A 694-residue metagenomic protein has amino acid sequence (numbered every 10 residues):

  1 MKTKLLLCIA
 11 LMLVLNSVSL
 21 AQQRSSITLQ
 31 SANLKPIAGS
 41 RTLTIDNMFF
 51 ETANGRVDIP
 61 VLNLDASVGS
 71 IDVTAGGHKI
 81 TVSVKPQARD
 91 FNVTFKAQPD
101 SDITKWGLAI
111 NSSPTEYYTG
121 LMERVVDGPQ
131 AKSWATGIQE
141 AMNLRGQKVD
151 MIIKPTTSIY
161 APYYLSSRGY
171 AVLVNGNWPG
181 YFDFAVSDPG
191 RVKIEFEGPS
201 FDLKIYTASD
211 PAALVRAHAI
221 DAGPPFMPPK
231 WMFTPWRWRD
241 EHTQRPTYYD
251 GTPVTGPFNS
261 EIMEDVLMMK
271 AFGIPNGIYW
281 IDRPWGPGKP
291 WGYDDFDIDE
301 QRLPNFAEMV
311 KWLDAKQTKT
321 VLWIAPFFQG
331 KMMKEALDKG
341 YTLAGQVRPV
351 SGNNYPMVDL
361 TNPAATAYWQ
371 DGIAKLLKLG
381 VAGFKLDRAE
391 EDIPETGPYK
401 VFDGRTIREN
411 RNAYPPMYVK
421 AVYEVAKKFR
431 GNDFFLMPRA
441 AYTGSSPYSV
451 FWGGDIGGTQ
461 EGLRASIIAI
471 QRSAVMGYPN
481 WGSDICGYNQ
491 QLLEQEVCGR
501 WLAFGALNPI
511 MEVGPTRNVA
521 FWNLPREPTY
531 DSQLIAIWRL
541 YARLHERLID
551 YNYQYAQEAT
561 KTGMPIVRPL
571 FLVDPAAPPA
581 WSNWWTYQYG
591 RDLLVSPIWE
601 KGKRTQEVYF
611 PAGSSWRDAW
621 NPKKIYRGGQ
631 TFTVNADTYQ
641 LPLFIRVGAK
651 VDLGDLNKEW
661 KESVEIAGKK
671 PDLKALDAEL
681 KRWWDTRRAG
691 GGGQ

Functional and structural regions predicted by a protein language model:
M1-L7: Bacterial N-terminal signal peptides that target proteins for export
C8-N16: Bacterial N-terminal signal peptides
S17-A21: Sec/Tat signal peptide C-region and signal peptidase I cleavage site
Q23-T42, T74-G76, Q87-D90, Q98-V647 (+3 more regions): Catalytic-domain carbohydrate-binding cleft regions of carbohydrate-active enzymes
A32-L34, R41, N47-M48, I71 (+2 more regions): Generic short beta-strand
S40-V68, E665-L676, R682-W684: Catalytic and substrate-binding regions of extracellular carbohydrate-active enzymes, especially polysaccharide lyases
T52-Q98: Extended, loop-rich substrate-binding clefts of extracytoplasmic carbohydrate-active enzymes
